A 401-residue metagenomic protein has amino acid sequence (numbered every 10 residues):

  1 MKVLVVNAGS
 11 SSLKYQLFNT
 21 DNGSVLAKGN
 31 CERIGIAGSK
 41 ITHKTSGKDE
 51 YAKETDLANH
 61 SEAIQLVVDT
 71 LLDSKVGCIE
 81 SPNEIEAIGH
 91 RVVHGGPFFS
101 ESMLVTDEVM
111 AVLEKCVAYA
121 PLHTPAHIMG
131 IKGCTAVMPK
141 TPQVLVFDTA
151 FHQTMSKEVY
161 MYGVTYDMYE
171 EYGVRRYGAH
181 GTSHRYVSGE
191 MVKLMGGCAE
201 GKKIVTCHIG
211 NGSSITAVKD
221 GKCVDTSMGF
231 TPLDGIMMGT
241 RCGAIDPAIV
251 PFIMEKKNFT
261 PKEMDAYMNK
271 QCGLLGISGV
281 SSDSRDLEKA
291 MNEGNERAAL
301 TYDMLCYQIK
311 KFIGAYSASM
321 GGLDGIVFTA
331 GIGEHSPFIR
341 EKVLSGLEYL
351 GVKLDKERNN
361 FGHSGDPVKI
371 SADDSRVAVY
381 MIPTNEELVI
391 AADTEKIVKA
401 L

Functional and structural regions predicted by a protein language model:
M1-L4: Extreme N-terminal starter segment of soluble prokaryotic enzymes
G9, H90-V93, I209, L323 (+1 more regions): Glycine-rich beta-strand-to-loop/alpha-helix junction loops that act as flexible
S12-L57: Short glycine-rich, Thr/Ser-proximal phosphate-binding strand/loop in the N-terminal lobe of ATP-dependent enzymes
L71, K75-H123, V144, A150-V159: Short beta-strand-loop/turn "lid" adjacent to the catalytic site in phosphate-handling enzymes
F151-E255: Glycine-rich phosphate-binding loop of actin/hexokinase-like ATP-binding domains
K219, D225-T260, A266, A330-F361: Catalytic phosphate/nucleotide-handling subdomain of diverse soluble enzymes
A266, G273-I277, S284-S319: Adenine-nucleotide phosphate-binding core of ATP-dependent small-molecule kinases
A299, D303-S319, L323, G333-L401: Internal helix-turn-beta structural module
